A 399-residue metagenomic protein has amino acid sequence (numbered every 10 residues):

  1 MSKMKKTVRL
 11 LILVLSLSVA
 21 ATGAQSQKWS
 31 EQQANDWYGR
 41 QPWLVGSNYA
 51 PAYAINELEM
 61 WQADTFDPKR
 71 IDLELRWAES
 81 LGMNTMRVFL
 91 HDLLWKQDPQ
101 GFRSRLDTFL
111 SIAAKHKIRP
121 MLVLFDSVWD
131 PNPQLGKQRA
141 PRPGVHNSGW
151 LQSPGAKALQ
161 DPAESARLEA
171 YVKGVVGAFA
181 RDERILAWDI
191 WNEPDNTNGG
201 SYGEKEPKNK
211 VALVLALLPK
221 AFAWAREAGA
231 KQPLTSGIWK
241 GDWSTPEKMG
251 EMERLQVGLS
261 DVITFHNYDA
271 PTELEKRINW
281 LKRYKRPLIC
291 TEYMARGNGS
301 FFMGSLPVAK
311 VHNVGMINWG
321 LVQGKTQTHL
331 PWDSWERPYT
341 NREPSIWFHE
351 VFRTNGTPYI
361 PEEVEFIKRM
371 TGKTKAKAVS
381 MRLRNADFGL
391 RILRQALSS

Functional and structural regions predicted by a protein language model:
S2-L11: Bacterial N-terminal signal peptides that target proteins for export
L11-S18, A24-Q25, A376-S399: Short, basic, low-complexity termini and linkers enriched in Ser/Thr/Gly/Pro that act as targeting/leader peptides
S26-S260, H266, P271-E273, Y284 (+6 more regions): Active-site mouth of glycoside hydrolases
R277: Conserved catalytic-core segment of NTP-binding enzymes
N355-S380: Low-complexity, Gly/Ser/Thr/Pro-rich intrinsically disordered linker/tail segments
